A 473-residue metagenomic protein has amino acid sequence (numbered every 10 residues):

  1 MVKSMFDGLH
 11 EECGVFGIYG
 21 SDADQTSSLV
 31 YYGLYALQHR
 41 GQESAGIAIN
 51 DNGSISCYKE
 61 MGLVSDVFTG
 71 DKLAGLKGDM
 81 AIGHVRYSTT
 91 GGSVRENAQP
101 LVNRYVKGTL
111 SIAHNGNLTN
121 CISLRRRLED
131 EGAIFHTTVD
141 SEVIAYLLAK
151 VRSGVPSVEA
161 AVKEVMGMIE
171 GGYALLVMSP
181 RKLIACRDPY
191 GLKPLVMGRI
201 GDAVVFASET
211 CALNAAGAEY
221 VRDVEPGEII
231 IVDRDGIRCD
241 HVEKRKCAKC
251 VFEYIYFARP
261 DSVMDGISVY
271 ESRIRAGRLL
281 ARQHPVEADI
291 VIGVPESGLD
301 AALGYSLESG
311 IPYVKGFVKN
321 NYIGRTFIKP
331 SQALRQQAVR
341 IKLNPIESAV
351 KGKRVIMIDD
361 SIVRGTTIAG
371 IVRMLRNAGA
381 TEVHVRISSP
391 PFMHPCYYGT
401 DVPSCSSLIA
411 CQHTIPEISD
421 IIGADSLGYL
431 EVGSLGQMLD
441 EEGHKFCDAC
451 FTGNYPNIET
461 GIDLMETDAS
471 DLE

Functional and structural regions predicted by a protein language model:
M1-P226, I231-A288, V294, E382: Conserved short alpha-helical segments that host acidic/polar catalytic motifs at enzyme active sites
F68, T137, E142-A145, Y313-G324 (+1 more regions): A conserved beta-strand->alpha-helix junction
T89-T90, N120, L192-K193, L213-N214 (+6 more regions): Flexible loop/turn segments at secondary-structure boundaries
N97, K150-S153, I328-A333, G399-T400 (+1 more regions): Short, surface-exposed amphipathic charged segments that create phosphate/polyanion-binding patches used for binding
A133, G154-V155, P285-D289, L307-V314 (+2 more regions): Secondary-structure transition/capping motifs at alpha-helix termini and the adjoining loop/turn into the next element
M166, R181-K182, G217-D223, R373-E473: PRPP-dependent phosphoribosyltransferase catalytic core
V291, G298-Y305, S309, Y313 (+1 more regions): Extended, hydrophobic alpha-helical segments in both membrane/secreted and soluble proteins
G310-V355, T366, M393-G399, P403: Short, glycine/charge-rich flexible loops or terminal/linker lids adjacent to PRPP-binding catalytic cores
